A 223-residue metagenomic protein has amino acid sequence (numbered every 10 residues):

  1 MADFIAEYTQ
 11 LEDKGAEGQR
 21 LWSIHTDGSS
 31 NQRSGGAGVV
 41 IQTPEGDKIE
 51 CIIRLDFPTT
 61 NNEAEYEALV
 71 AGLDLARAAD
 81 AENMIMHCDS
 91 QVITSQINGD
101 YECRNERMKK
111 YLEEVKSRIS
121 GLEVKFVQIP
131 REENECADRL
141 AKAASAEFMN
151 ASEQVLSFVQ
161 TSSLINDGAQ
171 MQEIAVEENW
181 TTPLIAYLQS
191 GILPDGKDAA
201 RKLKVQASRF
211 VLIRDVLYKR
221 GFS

Functional and structural regions predicted by a protein language model:
M1-Q32, Y111, S117-S223: Flexible, low-complexity interdomain linkers flanking nucleic-acid-processing modules
T26-S30, L55-F57, G72: Short, well-ordered turn and helix-capping elements at secondary-structure junctions
Q32-S34, K48, A79: A cross-taxa feature marking solvent-exposed loop/turn segments within ectodomains of secreted and single-pass membrane
G36-G38: Structural detector of coil-to-beta-strand junctions
I41-P44, P58, E67-L140: RNase H catalytic domain
P44-L55: Electropositive, glycine- and tryptophan-enriched low-complexity nucleic-acid-binding patches
